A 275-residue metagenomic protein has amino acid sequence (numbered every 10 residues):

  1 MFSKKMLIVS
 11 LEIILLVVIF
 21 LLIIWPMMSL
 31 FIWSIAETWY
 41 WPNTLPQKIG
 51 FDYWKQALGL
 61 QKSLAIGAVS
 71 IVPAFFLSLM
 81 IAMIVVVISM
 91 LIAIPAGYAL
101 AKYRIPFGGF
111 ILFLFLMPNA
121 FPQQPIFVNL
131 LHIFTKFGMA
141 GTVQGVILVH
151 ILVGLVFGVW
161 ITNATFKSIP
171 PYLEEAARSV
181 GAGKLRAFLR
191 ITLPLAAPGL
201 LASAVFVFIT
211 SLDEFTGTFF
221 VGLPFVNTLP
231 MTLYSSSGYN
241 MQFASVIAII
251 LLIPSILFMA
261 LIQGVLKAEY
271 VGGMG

Functional and structural regions predicted by a protein language model:
M1-L7, I81-F115, F188, I262-K267: Transmembrane-helix boundary motif in ABC transporter permease subunits
M1-W33, L261: N-terminal signal-anchor/first transmembrane alpha helix
F2-V9, F51-A65, L212-A268, G273: Interhelical loop and adjacent transmembrane-helix boundary motif in polytopic membrane transport permeases
I14-L15, I23-M27, I151-L152, G158-T162 (+2 more regions): Transmembrane alpha-helices
W33-W41, Q124-V128, H132, G158 (+1 more regions): Non-cytoplasmic
W39-V85, Y239: Periplasmic/extracellular loop-to-transmembrane helix junction in inner-membrane transport proteins
V72, F76, M80-I92, A96 (+7 more regions): Hydrophobic alpha-helical transmembrane segments of multipass integral membrane proteins, especially permease/channel
G108-V149, V153, F157, P198-A202: Generic hydrophobic transmembrane alpha-helix motif, especially the helices
